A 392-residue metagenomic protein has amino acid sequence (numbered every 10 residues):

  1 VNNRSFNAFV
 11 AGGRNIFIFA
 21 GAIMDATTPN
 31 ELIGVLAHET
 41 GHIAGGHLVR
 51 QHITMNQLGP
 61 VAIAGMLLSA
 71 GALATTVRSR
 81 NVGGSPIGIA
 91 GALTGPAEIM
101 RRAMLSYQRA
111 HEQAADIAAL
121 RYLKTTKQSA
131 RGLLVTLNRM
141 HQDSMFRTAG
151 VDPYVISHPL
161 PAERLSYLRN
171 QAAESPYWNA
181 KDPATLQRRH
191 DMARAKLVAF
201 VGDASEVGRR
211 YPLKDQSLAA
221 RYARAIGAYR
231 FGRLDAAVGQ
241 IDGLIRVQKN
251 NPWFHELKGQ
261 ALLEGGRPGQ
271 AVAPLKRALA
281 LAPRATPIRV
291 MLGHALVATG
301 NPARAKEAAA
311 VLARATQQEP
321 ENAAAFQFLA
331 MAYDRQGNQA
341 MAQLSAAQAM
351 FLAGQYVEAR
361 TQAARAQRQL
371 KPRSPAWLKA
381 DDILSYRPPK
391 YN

Functional and structural regions predicted by a protein language model:
N30, T40-Q57, T75: Catalytic Zn2+-binding segment of zinc metalloproteases
E98-K276: Extracytoplasmic and endomembrane cell-envelope/extracellular-matrix remodeling and assembly machinery
R224, K258, L292, L329 (+3 more regions): Structural register within alpha-helical repeat arrays
A228, L262, L296-T299, Y333 (+2 more regions): Residue at a conserved register position within TPR or TPR-like alpha-solenoid repeats
F231, G265, T299-P302, Q336-G337 (+2 more regions): Structural motif corresponding to the intra-repeat A-B loop/turn of tetratricopeptide repeats
